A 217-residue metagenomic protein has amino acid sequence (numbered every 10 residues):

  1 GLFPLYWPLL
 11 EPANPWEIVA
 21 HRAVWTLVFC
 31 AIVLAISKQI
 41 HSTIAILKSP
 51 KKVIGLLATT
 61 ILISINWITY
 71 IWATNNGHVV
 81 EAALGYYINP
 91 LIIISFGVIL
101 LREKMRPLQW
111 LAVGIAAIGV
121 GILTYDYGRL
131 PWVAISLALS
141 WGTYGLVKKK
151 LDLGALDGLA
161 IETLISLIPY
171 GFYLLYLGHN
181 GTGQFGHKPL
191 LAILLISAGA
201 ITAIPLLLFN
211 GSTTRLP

Functional and structural regions predicted by a protein language model:
G1, A31, T60-I68, P90-S95 (+4 more regions): Hydrophobic/small/kink-forming positions within alpha-helical transmembrane segments of polytopic membrane proteins
G1-E17, I118-K150, A192-I193, A200: Glycine-/small-residue-enriched transmembrane alpha-helix faces in small-molecule transporters and effluxers
L2, L27-V28, L91, A117 (+1 more regions): Small-residue-rich packing faces within the transmembrane alpha-helices of Major Facilitator Superfamily
L10, I18, R22, A73-T74 (+4 more regions): Hydrophobic/aromatic residues within transmembrane alpha-helices of multi-pass small-molecule transporters
P12-E17, I68-G85, L156, L207-P217: Structural motif at transmembrane-helix junctions in multi-pass transporters
E17-C30, W72-L91, Y127-S140, K188-I201: Structural signature of hydrophobic alpha-helical transmembrane segments
V28-L56, P107, L159, L164-L195 (+1 more regions): Membrane-interface interhelical linkers
W72, N89-L108: C-terminal transmembrane-helix exit sites in multi-pass transporters
